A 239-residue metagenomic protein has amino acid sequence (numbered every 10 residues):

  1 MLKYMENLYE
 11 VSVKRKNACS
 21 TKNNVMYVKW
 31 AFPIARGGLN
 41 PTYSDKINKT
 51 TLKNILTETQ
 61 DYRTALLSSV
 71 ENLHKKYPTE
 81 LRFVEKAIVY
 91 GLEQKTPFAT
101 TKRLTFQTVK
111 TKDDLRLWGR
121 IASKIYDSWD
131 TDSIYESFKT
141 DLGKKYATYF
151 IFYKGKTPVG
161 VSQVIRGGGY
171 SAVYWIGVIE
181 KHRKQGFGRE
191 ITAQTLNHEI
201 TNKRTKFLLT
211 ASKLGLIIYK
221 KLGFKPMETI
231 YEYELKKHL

Functional and structural regions predicted by a protein language model:
M1, T105-W118: A short beta-loop-alpha structural element at the N-terminal edge of CoA-dependent acyl/N-acetyltransferase catalytic
M1-D61: N-terminal charged segments
K14-S20, Q60-T64, K86, T140-F150: A short helix-loop-beta-strand connector motif used in the catalytic cores of GNAT acetyltransferases and, in some
S44-T105, K110, Y233-L235: Acyl-donor-binding surface of acyltransferase catalytic domains
N48-I55, W175-V178, K184-N197, K221: Conserved acetyl-CoA-binding loop-helix of GNAT-fold acetyltransferases
Q60-V70, E199-A211: Conserved GNAT acetyl-CoA-binding A-motif
N72-F83, R189, K213-T229: Conserved active-site alpha-helix within GNAT-family acetyltransferase domains
D130-I179: A conserved beta-strand-loop-helix scaffold within acyl/acetyltransferase catalytic domains
